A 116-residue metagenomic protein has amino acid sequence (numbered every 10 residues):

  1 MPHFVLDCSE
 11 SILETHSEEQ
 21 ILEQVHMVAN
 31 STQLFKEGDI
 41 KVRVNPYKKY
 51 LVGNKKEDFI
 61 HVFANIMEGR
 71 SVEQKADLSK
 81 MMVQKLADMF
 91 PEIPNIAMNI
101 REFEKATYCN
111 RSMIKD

Functional and structural regions predicted by a protein language model:
P2-D116: A domain-level signal for the structural core that forms small-molecule/cofactor-binding pockets and catalytic centers
